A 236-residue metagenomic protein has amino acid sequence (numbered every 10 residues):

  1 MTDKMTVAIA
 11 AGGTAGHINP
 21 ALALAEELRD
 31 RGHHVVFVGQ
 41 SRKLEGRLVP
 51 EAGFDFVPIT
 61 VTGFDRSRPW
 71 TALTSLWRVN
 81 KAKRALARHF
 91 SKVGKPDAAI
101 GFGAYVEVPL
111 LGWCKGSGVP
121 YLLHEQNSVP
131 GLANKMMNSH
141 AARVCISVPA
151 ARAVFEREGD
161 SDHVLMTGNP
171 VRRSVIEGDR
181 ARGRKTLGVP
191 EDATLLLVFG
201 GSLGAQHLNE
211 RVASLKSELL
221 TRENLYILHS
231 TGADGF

Functional and structural regions predicted by a protein language model:
K4-G12, R31-K81, A85, L165-N169 (+1 more regions): Conserved nucleotide-sugar phosphate-binding/catalytic loop shared by glycosyltransferases and other
T6, H34, L44, D55 (+2 more regions): Active-site-proximal region of nucleotide-activated glycan assembly enzymes, centered on histidine/acidic-rich loops
H17-L28: Short amphipathic alpha-helix
L28, C114, V154-F155, L219: Hydrophobic alpha-helical packing residues
H34-Q40, C145-P149, Y226-G232: Short internal beta-strands
K43, L48, A52, R180-F236: Donor-nucleotide binding loops and adjacent catalytic segments primarily of GT-B fold Leloir glycosyltransferases
A87-I100, V106-L122, K135-R143: Glycosyltransferases and closely related glycan-assembly transferases that use nucleotide-activated donors
